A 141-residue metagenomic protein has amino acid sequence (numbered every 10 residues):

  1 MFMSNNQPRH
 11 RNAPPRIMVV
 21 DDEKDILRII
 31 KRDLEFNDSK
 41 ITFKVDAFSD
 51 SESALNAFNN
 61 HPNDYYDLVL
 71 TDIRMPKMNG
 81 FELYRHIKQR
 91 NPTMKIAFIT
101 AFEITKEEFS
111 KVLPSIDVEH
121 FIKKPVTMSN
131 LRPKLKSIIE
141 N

Functional and structural regions predicted by a protein language model:
D21, D72: Active-site residues of response regulator receiver
K24-D46, I116: Two-component/phosphorelay signaling modules centered on CheY-like receiver
A47-L68: Acidic, metal-coordinating helix/loop segments flanking the phosphotransfer/catalytic sites of two-component signaling
S49-S53, N79-R85: Acidic catalytic/metal-coordinating carboxylates
M75: Receiver (REC) domain active-site loop signature in two-component systems and cognate sites in sensor histidine kinases
E82, E103-H120, S129, P133: Alpha4 helix (beta4-alpha4-beta5 surface) of REC/receiver domains from two-component response regulators
I99-A101: Hydrophobic/aromatic residues positioned on beta-strands within the core alpha/beta folds
K124: A Lys-centered signature of the CheY-like receiver
